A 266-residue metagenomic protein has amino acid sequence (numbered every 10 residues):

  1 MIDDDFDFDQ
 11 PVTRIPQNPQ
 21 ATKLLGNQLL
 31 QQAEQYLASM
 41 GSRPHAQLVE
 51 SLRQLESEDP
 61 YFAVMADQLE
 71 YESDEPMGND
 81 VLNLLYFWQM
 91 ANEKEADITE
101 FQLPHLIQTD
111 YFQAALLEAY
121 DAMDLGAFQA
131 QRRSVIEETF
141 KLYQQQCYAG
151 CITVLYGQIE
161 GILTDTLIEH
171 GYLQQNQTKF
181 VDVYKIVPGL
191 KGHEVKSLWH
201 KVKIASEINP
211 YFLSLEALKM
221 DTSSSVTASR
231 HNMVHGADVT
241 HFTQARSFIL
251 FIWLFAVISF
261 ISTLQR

Functional and structural regions predicted by a protein language model:
M1-D7, G126, E138, W253 (+1 more regions): Conserved, well-structured beta-alpha core segment at the onset of a catalytic domain
M1-Q35: Intrinsically disordered, low-structural-confidence terminal and linker regions
N18, T109, T243-Q244: Polar helix-capping/helix-linker motif
T22-A122: Internal, Lys/Arg-enriched amphipathic helical interaction segments that engage polyanionic partners
L25-G41, I136-F140, K191-K203: N-terminal start-of-domain structural block
L82-K141, L155-Y156, L167-H193: Helix-loop junctions and short alpha-helical segments
A149-T153, G157-R266: Amphipathic, oligomerization/interface secondary-structure segments
